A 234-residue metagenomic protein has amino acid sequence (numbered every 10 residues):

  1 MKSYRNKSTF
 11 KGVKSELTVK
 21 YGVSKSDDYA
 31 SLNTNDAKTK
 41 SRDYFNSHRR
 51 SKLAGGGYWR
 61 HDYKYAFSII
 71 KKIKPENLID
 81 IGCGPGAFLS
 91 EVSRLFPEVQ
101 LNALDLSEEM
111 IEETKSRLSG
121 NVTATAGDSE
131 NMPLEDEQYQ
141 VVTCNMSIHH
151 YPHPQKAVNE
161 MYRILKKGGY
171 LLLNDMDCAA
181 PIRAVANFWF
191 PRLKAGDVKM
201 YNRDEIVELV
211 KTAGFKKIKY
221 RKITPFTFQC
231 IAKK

Functional and structural regions predicted by a protein language model:
K2-I73, A87-E91, M110: Conserved class I S-adenosyl-L-methionine
Y29-L32, G55, L172-A213, K217-C230: C-terminal alpha-helical "lid/dimerization" subdomain adjacent to the S-adenosyl-L-methionine
I79, P85-N131: Class I SAM-dependent methyltransferase SAM/SAH-binding core
T143: A conserved beta-strand element that flanks and buttresses the S-adenosyl-L-methionine
M146-S147: Short catalytic micro-motifs in class I SAM-dependent methyltransferases
Q155-K167: A short glycine-rich, Lys/Arg-flanked "PGG" loop and its adjoining helix->strand segment in the class I
